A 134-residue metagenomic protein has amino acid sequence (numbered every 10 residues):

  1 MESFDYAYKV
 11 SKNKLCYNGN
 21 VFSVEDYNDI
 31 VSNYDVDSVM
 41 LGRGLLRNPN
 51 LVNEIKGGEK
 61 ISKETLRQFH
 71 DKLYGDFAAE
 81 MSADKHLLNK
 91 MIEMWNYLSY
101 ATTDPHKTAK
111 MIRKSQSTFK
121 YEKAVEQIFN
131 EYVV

Functional and structural regions predicted by a protein language model:
M1-V134: Flavin-dependent oxidoreductase catalytic cores
